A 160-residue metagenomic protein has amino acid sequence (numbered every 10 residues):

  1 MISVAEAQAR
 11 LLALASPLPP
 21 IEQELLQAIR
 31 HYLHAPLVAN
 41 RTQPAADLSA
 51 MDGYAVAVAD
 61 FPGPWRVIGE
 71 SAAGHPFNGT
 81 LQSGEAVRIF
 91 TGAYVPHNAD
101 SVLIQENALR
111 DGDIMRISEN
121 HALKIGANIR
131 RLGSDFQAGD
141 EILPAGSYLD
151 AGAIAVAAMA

Functional and structural regions predicted by a protein language model:
M1-P62, R131: Short, low-complexity N-terminal leaders and the immediately following helix N-cap/first helix
A55-A160: Short, glycine/charged-enriched hinge/interface segments at domain edges or termini
